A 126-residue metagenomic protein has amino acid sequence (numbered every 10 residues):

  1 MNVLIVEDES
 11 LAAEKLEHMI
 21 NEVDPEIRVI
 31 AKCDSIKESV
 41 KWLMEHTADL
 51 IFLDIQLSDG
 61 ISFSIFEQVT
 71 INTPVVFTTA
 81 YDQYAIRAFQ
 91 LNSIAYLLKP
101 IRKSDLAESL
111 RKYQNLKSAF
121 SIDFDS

Functional and structural regions predicted by a protein language model:
M1-V3: Extreme N-terminal starter segment of soluble prokaryotic enzymes
E7: Conserved acidic carboxylate
S10-E14, A85: Charged phosphotransfer/docking patches of two-component systems
E14-E22: Charged docking surfaces used in two-component/phosphorelay signaling
E17, K32-K41, S62: Helix N-cap/capping motif at the beta->alpha junctions
D24-V29: A generic structural motif
V40-W42, A48-D125: CheY-like receiver
